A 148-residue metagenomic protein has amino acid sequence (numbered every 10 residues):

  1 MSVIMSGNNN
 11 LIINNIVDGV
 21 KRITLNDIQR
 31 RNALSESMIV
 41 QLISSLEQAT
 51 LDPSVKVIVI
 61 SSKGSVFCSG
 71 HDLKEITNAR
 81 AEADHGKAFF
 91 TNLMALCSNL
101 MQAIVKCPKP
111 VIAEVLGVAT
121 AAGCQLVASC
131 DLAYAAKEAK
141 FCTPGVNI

Functional and structural regions predicted by a protein language model:
M1-K63, Q102: Conserved CoA-thioester-binding segment of acyl-CoA-metabolizing enzymes
N26, H71, L116: Histidine-centered beta-alpha loop that forms part of the nucleotide-sugar donor binding/catalytic region in diverse
M38-Q41, L93-L96, L126: Hydrophobic alpha-helical membrane-association signature
I60, D72, L126-A128: Hydrophobic/aromatic residues within transmembrane alpha-helices of multi-pass small-molecule transporters
S62-L100, A119: Glycine- (often His-adjacent) and acidic-residue-rich active-site loop that binds/positions the CoA thioester
L100-K106, E114, T120-I148: CoA-thioester-processing core
